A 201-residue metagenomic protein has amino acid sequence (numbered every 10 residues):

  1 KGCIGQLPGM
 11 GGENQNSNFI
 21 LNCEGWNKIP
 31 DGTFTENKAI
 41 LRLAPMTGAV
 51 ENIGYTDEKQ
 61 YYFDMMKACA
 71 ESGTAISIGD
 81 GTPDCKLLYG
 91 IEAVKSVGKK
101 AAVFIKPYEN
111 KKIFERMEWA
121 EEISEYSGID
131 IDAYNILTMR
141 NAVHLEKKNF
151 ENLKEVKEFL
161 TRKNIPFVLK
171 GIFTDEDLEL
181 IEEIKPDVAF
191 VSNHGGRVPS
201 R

Functional and structural regions predicted by a protein language model:
K1-F104, E109: N-terminal capping/small domains of soluble enzymes
K67, S96, Y108-R201: Alpha/beta enzyme core
